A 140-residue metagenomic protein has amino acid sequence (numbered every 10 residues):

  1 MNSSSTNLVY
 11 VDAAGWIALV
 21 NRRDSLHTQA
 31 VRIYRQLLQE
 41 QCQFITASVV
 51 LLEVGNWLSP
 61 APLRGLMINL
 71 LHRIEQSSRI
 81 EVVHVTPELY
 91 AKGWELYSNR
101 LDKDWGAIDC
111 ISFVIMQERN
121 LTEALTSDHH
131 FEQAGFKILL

Functional and structural regions predicted by a protein language model:
M1-L8, F113, E118-L140: Acidic, PIN/NYN-like endoribonuclease modules and their adjacent C-terminal/linker elements
M1-T46, S59-H72, L140: Short, well-structured N-terminal submotif of metal-dependent ribonuclease cores
D12, E53, D109, D128: Acidic active-site catalytic centers that drive phospho-/nucleotidyl reactions and related ester hydrolyses
E40-Q41, S77, A134: Structured helix-beta-strand junction loops
E81-T122: Active-site neighborhoods of divalent-metal-dependent phosphate/nucleic-acid chemistry enzymes
